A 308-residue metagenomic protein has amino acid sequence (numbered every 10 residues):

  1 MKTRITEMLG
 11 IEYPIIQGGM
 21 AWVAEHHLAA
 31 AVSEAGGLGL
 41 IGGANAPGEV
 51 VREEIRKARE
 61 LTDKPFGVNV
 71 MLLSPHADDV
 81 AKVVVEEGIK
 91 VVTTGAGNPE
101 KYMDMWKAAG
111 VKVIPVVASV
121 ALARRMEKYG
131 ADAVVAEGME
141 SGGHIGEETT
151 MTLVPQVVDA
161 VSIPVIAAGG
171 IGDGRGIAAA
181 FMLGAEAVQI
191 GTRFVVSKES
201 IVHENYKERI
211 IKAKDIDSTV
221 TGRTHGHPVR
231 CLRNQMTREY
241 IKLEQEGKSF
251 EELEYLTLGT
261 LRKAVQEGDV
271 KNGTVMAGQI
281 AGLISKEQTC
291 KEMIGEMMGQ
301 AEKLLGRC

Functional and structural regions predicted by a protein language model:
M1-P164: Active-site entrance/lid segments in N-terminal catalytic domains of soluble metabolic enzymes
V23, I171-G172: Residue-level detector of alpha-helix initiation sites
T152-I166, G172-C308: Conserved active-site-proximal phosphate/metal-binding subdomains
